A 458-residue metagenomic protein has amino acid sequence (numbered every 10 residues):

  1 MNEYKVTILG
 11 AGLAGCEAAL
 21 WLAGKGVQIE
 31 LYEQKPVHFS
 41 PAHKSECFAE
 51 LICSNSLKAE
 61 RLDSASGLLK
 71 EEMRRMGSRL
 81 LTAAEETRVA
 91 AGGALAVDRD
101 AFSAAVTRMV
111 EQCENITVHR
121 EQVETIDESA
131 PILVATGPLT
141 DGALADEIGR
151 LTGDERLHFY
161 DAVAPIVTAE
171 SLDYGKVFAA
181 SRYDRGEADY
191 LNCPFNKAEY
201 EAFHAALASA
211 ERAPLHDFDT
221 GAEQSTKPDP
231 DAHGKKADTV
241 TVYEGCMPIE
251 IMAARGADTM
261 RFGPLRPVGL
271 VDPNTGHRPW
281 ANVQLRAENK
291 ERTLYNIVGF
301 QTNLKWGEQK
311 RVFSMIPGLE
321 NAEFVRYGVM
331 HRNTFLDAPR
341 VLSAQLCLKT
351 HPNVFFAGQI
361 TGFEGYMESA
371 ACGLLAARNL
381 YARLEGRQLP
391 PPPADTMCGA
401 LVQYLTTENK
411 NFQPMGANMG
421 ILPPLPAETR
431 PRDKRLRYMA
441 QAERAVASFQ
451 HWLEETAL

Functional and structural regions predicted by a protein language model:
N2-A14: Beta1/beta-strand and adjacent pyrophosphate-binding region of the FAD-binding site in flavoprotein oxidoreductases
L20-T82, A394-L405: N-terminal FAD cofactor-binding segment of flavoenzymes
E50-E60, E85-A101: Dinucleotide-binding Rossmann-like beta1-alpha1 core, especially the glycine-rich loop that anchors the ADP
R99-V118: Helical element adjacent to the flavin cofactor pocket in flavoenzyme catalytic cores
Q112-R311: Predominantly flavin-linked oxidoreductase catalytic cores and closely associated redox partners
I297-F363, A370-C372, P390-T407, F412-N418 (+1 more regions): A glycine-rich dinucleotide-binding beta-alpha-beta segment and adjacent secondary-structure elements that constitute
S369-P391: Internal hydrophobic alpha-helix adjacent to the cofactor/substrate pocket in enzyme cavities
M415-L458: C-terminal auxiliary extensions adjacent to catalytic cores
